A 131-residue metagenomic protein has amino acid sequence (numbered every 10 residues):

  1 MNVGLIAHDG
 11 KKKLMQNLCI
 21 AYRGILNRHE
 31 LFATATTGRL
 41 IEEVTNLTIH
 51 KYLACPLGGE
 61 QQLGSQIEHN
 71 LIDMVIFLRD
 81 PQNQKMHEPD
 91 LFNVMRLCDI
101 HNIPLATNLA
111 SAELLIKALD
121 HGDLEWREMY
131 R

Functional and structural regions predicted by a protein language model:
M1-V3: Extreme N-terminal starter segment of soluble prokaryotic enzymes
M15-G24: Histidine-anchored nucleotide/phosphate-binding helix
R28-T37: Short internal beta-strands
E30, L47-G58, W126-M129: Short hydrophobic/aromatic-enriched beta-strand-loop microsegments
E60-I100: Mid-chain, well-packed structural core segment of small domains
M95-L115: Short, acidic/small-residue loops that bind anionic groups at enzyme active sites
A110-R131: Short, glycine-/small-residue-rich phosphate/pyrophosphate-handling segment
